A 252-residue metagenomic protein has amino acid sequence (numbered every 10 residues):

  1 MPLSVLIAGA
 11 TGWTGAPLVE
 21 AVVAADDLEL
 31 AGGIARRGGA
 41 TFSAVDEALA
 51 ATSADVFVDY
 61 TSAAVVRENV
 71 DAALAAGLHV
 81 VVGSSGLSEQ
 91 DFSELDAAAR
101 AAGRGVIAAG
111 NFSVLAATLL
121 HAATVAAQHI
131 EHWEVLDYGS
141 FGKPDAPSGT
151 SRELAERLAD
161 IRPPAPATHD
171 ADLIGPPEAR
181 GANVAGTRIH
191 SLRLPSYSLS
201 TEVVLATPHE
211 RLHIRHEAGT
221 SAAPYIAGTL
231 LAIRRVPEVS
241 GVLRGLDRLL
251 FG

Functional and structural regions predicted by a protein language model:
S4-A51, A64, E131-G252: C-terminal substrate-binding/catalytic lobe of Rossmann-fold NAD(P)-dependent oxidoreductases
A8, Y60-T61, G83-S84, A109 (+1 more regions): Structural motif
L30, V80-V81, G105-A108: Hydrophobic beta-strand scaffold residues
G38-G39, S85-S88, F112: Short, acidic/turn-prone active-site loops that include or flank metal/cofactor- and phosphate-binding residues
A50, V56, Y60, A64-G83: Rossmann-fold NAD(P) dinucleotide-binding segment
A75-G77, A101, Q128: Residues at the C-terminal ends
S84-V106, A122: Rossmann-fold NAD(P)-binding glycine/threonine-rich loop
T118-I130, A146: Rossmann-like NAD(P)H-binding beta-loop-alpha module
